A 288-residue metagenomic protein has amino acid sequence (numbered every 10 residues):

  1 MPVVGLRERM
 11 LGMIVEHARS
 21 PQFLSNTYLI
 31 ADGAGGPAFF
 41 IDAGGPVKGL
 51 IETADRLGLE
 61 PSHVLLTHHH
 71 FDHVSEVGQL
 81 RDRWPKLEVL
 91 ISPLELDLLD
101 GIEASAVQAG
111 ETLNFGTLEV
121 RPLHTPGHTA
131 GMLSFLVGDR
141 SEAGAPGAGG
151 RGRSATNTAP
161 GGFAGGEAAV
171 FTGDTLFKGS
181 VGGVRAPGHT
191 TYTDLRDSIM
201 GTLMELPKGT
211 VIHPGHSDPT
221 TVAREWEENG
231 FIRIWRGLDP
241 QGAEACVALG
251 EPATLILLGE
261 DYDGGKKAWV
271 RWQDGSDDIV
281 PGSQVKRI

Functional and structural regions predicted by a protein language model:
M1-A38, A43-L57, Q79-K86, L249-A268 (+1 more regions): Zn-dependent metallo-beta-lactamase
P2-G5, A145-G162, D197-I288: Accessory terminal helices/loops
I14-A18, F39-D42, E119-P126, V170-G173: Active-site-proximal beta-strand elements of phosphoester/diester hydrolases
L24, A38, G45-L123, G138-S154 (+3 more regions): Active-site HxH/HxHxD metal-binding segment of metal-dependent hydrolases
T27-I30, M132-V137: Short beta-strand scaffold segments in enzyme catalytic cores
A43-P46, H69, L94-E95, L118 (+7 more regions): Active-site metal-binding loops of divalent metal-dependent hydrolases
V64-V74, L123-M132, I212-P219: Histidine-centered catalytic micro-motifs
G179-T190, E227-F231: Active-site-proximal segments of metal-dependent phosphoesterases and phosphodiesterases across multiple
